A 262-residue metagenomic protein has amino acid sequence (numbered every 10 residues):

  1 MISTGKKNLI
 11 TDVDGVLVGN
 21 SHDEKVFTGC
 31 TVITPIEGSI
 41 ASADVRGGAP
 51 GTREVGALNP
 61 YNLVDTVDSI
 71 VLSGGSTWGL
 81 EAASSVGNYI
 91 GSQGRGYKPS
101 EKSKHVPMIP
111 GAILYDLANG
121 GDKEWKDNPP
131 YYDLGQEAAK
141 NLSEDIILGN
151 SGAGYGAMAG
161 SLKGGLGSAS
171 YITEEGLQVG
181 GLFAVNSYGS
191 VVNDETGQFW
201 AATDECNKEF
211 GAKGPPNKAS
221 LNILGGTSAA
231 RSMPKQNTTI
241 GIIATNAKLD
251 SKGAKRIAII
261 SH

Functional and structural regions predicted by a protein language model:
I2-T77, E81-S84, G91-H262: A structural signal for small-residue-enriched, beta-sheet-centric alpha/beta enzyme cores and oligomeric scaffold folds
